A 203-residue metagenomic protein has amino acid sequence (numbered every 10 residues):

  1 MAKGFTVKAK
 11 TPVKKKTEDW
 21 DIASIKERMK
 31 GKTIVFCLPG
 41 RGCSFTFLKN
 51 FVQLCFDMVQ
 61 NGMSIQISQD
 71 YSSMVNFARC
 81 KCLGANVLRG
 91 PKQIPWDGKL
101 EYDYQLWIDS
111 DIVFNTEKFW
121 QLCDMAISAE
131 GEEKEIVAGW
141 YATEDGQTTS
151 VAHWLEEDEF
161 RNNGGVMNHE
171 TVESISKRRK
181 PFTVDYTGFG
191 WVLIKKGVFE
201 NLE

Functional and structural regions predicted by a protein language model:
A2-S73, F77: N-proximal low-complexity "stem/linker" segments adjacent to membrane-targeting elements
F45, I65, R89-K92, W96 (+2 more regions): Chalcogenol-based redox active-site neighborhoods
N50, K81, A85, Q121-L122: Alpha-helical scaffold elements adjacent to nucleotide-binding pockets in ATP/GTP-utilizing enzyme cores
V75-G98: Short, conserved alpha-helix that lines the donor NDP-sugar binding/gating region of sugar-transfer enzymes
K99-Y104, I108-M125: Acidic donor-binding/catalytic loop of UDP-sugar-dependent glycosyltransferases, especially processive GT2
N115-E203: Conserved catalytic core of nucleotide-sugar-dependent glycosyltransferases
